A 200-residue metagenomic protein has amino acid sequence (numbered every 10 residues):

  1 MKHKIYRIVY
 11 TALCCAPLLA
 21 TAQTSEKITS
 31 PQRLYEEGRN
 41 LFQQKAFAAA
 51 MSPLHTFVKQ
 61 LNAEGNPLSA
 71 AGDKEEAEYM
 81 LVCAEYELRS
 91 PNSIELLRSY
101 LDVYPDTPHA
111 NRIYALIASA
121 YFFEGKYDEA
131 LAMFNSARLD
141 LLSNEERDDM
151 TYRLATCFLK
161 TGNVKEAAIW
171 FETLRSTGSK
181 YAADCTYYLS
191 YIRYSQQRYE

Functional and structural regions predicted by a protein language model:
K2-Y6, A22-E200: Acidic, polar-rich low-complexity tracts and alpha-helical solenoid repeat scaffolds
A12-A22: Hydrophobic h-region of N-terminal signal peptides that target proteins for export in Gram-negative bacteria
